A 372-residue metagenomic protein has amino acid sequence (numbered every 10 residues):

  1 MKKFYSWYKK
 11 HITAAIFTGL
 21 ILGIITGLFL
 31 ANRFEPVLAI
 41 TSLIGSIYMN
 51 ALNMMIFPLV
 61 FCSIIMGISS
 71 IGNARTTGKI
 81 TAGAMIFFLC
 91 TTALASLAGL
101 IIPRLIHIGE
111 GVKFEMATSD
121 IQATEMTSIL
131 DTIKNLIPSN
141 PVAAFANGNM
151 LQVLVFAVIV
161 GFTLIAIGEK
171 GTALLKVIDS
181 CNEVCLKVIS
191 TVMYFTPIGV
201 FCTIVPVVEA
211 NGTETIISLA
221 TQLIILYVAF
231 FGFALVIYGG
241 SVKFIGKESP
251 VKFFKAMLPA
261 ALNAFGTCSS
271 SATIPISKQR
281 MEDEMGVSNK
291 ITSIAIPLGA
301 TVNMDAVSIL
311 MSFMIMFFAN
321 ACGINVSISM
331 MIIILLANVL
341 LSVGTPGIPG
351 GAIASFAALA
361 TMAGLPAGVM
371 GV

Functional and structural regions predicted by a protein language model:
F4-W7, T13-F17, I24-L28, N32 (+4 more regions): Signature of multi-pass transmembrane helix bundles
P36-I40, G78, T213-T221, S249-L258 (+2 more regions): Membrane-water interface of transmembrane alpha-helices in multipass transporters/channels
Y48, T77, F145, C185 (+3 more regions): Residue-level signature of catalytic and energy-coupling elements of molecular machines, predominantly ATP/GTP-dependent
L59-M66, I276: Small-residue-rich hydrophobic transmembrane alpha-helices
M66-G72, I165, P206-V208, V242-K243 (+2 more regions): Helix-loop junctions at the membrane interface of multi-pass solute transporters
T76-G83, K187-Y194, D283-A300, I328-M330 (+1 more regions): Membrane-interface alpha-helices at helix entry/exit sites of multi-pass transporters
G111, S312-V372: Transmembrane alpha-helical segments and their short flanking loops that form helix-hairpins/helix-helix interfaces
F254-M311, V339-F356: Alpha-helical membrane segments and immediately flanking helix-loop junctions that form or couple to the substrate/ion
